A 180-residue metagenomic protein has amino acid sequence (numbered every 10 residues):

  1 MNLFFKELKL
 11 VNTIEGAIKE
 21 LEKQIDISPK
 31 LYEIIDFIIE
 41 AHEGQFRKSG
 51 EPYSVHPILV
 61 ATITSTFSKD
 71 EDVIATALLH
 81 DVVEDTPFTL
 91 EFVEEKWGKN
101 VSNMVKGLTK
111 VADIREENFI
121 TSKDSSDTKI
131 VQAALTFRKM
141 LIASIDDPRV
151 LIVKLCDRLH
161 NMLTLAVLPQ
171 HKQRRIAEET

Functional and structural regions predicted by a protein language model:
M1-T180: Active-site helical microenvironments for divalent-metal-assisted chemistry
